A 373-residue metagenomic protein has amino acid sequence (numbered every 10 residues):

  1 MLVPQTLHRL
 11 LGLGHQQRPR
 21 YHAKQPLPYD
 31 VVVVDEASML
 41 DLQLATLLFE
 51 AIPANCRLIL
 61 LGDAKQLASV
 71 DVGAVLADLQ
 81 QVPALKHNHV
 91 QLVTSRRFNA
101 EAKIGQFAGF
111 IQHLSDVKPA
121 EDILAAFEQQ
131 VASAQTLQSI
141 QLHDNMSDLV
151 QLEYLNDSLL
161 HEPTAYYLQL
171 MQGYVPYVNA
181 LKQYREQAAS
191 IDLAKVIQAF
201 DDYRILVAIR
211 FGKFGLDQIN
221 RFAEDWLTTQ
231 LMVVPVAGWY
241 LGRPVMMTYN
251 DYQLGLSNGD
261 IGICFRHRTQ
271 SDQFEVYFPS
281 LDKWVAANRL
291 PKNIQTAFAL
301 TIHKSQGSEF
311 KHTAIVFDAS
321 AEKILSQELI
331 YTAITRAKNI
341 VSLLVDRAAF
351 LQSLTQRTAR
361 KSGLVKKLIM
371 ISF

Functional and structural regions predicted by a protein language model:
M1-P28, L300: Inter-Walker segment of RecA-like/P-loop motor cores
H8, S38-M39, T46, K65-Q66: Catalytic acidic motif of RecA-like/P-loop NTPases
Q16-D30, L40-C56, F200: Short basic/glycine-enriched coil/helix segment immediately N-terminal to the Walker B
Y29, A54-R57, L85-V90, D201 (+2 more regions): Short glycine-/polar-rich loops that comprise or flank the Walker A/P-loop and associated switch/sensor motifs
D35-E36, G62: Walker B catalytic acidic pair
P53, G238-L241, S257, S305 (+1 more regions): Residue-level recognition of short, solvent-exposed, well-ordered loop/turn junctions that link secondary-structure
K65, S69-V245, D251-Q253: Conserved helicase motor core of P-loop NTPases
D260-F373: C-terminal accessory regions
